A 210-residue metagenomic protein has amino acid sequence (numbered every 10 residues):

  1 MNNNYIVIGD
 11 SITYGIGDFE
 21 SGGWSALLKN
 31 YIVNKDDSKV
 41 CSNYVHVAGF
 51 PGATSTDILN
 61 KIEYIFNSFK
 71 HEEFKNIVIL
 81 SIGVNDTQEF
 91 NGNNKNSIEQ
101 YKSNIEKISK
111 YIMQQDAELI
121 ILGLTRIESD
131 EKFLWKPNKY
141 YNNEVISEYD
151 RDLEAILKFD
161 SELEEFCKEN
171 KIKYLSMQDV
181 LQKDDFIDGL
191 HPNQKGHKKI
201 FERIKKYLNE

Functional and structural regions predicted by a protein language model:
M1-P51, T56-D57, E63-E73, V78: Serine-esterase "nucleophile elbow" of acetyl-processing enzymes
E63-E210: Alpha-helical cap/lid subdomain in secreted, periplasmic, or secretory-pathway luminal O-acyl-processing enzymes
